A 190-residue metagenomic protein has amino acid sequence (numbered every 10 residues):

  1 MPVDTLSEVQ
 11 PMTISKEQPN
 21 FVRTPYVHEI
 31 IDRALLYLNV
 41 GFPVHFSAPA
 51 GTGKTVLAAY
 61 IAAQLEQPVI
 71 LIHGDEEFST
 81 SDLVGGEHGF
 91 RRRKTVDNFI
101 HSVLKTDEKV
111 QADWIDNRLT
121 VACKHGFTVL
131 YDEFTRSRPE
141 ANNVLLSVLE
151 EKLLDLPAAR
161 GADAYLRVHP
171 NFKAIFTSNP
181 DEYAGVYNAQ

Functional and structural regions predicted by a protein language model:
P2-Q190: AAA+ P-loop NTPase catalytic core and its hallmark functional loops
